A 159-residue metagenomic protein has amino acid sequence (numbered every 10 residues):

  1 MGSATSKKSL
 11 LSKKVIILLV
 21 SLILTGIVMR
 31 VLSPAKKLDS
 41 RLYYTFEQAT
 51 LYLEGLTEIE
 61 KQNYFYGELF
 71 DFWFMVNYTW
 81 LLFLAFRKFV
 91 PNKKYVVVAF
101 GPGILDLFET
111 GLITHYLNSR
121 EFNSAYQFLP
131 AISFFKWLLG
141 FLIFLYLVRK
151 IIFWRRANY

Functional and structural regions predicted by a protein language model:
S6-S9, F86-K94, R156-Y159: Membrane-interface helix-boundary motifs at transmembrane edges
K7-D39: N-terminal signal-anchor transmembrane alpha helix
K14-V15, N92-A99: Membrane-interfacial loop-to-transmembrane alpha-helix junctions, especially the N-terminal start
K37-L51: Long, glycine/tryptophan/cysteine-rich extracytoplasmic
L51-Y78: Interfacial helix-start motif at the membrane-water boundary
F74-F89, I143-A157: Transmembrane alpha-helical segments in integral membrane proteins
A99-L105: Alpha-helical transmembrane segments of multi-pass membrane proteins
L107-R156: Alpha-helical transmembrane segments of multi-pass integral membrane proteins, characterized by long hydrophobic
